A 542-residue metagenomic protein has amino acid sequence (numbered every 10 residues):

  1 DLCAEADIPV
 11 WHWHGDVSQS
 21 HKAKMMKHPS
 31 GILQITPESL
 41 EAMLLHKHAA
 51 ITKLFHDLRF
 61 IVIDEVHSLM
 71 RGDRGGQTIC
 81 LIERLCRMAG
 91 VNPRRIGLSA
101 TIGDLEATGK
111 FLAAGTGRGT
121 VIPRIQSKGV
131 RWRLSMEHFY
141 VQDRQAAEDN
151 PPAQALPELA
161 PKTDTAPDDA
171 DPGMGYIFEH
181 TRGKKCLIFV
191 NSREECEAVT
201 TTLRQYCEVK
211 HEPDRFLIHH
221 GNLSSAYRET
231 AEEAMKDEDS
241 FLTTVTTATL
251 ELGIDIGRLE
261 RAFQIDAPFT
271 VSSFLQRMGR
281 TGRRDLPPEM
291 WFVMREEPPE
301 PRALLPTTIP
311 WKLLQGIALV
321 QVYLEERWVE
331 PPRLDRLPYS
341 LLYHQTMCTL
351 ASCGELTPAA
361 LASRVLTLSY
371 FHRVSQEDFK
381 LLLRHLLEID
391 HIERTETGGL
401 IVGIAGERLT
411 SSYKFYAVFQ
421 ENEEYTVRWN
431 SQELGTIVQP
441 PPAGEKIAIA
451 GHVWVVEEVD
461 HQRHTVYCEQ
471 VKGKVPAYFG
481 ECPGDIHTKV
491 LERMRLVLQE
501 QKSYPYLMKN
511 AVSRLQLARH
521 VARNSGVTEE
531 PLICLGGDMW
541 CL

Functional and structural regions predicted by a protein language model:
D1-E41, L45-C353, A359-V402: Helicase motor core with emphasis on the C-terminal RecA-like subdomain
G117, L387-E388, V418-E424, P441: A short, compositionally biased
K128, V418-E421, A448: A short catalytic or substrate-binding loop motif that flags glycine-/basic-rich loops and adjacent residues that bind
H138-Y140, S192, E296, G398 (+5 more regions): A broadly conserved detector of short glycine/acidic/proline-rich loop/turn motifs that flank catalytic sites and bind
E179-T181, Q420, L535: Short, surface-exposed loop/turn motifs at beta-strand boundaries within globular domains
P287, P301-L305, I309-A318, V322-E377 (+3 more regions): C-terminal effector modules of nucleic-acid-centric enzymes and ribosome-associated factors
E393-S412, R463-K472: Accessory beta->alpha helical hairpin/"wing" motif in late/C-terminal subdomains of nucleic-acid enzymes
G406-S431: Short beta-strand/loop turn elements enriched in aromatics
